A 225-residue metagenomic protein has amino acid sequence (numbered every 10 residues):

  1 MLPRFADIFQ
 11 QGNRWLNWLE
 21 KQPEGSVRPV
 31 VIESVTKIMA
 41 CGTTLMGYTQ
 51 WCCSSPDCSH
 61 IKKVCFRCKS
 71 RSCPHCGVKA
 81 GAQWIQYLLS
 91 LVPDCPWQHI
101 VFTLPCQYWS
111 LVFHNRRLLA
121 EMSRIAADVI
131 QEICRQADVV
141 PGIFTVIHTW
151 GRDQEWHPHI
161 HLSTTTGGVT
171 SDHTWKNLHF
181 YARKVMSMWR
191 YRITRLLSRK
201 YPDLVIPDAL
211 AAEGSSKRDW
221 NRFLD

Functional and structural regions predicted by a protein language model:
M1-D225: Beta->alpha loop/short-helix hinge microenvironment recognizer with preference for catalytic Tyr/His contexts
